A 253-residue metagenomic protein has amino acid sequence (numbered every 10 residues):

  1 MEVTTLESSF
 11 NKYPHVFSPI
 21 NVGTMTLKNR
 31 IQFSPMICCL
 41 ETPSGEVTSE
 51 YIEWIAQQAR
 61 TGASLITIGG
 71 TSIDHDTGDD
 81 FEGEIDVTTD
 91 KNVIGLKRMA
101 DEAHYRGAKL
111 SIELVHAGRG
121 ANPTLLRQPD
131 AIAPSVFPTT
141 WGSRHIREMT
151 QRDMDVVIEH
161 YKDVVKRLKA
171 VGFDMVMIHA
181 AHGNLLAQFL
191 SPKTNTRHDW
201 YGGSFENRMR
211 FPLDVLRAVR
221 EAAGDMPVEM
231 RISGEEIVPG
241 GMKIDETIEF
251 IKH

Functional and structural regions predicted by a protein language model:
M1-H253: Flavin-dependent oxidoreductase catalytic cores
